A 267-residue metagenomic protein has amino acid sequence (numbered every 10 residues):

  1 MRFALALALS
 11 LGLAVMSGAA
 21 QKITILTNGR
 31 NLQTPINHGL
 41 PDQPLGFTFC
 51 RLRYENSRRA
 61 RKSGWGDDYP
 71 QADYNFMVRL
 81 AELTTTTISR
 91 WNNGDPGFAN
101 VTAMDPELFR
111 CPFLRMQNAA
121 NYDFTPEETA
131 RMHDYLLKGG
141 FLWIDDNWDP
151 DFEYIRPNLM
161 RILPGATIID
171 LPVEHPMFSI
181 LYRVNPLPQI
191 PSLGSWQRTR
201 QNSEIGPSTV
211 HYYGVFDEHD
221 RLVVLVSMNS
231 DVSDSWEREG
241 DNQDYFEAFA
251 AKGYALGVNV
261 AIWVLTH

Functional and structural regions predicted by a protein language model:
A4-A14: Bacterial N-terminal signal peptides
S10-L11, L40, F216: Sterically constrained small-residue positions within well-ordered secondary structures of folded domains
A19-F113, A119-A120, D231-D234, R238-H267: Aromatic-Pro/Gly-enriched surface loop or interdomain linker that acts as a lid/target-recognition segment
K22-Q33, S57-R61, D151-E239, F249 (+1 more regions): An acidic, glycine-rich "communication" segment
Y69-P157, R161-I162, I190-T199, S227: Helical hinge/lid and interdomain linker segments adjacent to catalytic or ligand-binding clefts that mediate domain
